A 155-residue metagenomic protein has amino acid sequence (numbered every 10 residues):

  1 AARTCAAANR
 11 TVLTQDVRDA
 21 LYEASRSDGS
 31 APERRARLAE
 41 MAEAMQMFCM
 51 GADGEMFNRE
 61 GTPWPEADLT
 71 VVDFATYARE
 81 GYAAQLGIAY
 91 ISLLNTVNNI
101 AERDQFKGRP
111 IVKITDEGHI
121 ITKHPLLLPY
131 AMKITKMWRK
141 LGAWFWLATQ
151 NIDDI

Functional and structural regions predicted by a protein language model:
A1-A143, L147: P-loop NTPase motor domains
A148-I152: Conserved helicase ATPase motor motifs in RecA-like P-loop NTPase domains
I155: Short regulatory helix/loop adjacent to the ATP-binding pocket of P-loop NTPases
